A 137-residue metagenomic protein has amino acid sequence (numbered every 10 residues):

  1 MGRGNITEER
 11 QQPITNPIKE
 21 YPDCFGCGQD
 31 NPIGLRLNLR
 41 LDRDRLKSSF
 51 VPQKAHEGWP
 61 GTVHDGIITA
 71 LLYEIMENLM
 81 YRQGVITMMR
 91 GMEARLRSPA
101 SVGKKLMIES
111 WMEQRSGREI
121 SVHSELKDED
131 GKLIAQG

Functional and structural regions predicted by a protein language model:
M1-A55: Non-catalytic linker/capping segments at the edges of enzyme domains
M1-N16, A100-V102, E113-G137: HotDog/MaoC-like acyl-thioester-processing domains
D30, N38, T62-D65, T69-A70 (+1 more regions): Short, electropositive, low-hydrophobicity segments enriched in small/polar residues
L35, D44-L46, M88-R90, L106 (+1 more regions): Hydrophobic core residues within well-ordered beta-strands of beta-rich domains
R40-D42, W111-R115: Short beta-strand micro-motifs enriched in acidic
K47-L71: A conserved, well-ordered hydrophobic junction motif at loop->secondary-structure transitions
S48, M92, I108, V122 (+1 more regions): Hydrophobic residues positioned within well-ordered beta-strands of beta-sheet architectures
E74-M107, M112: Hydrophobic beta-strand-centered segment that forms part of the acyl-chain substrate-binding groove
